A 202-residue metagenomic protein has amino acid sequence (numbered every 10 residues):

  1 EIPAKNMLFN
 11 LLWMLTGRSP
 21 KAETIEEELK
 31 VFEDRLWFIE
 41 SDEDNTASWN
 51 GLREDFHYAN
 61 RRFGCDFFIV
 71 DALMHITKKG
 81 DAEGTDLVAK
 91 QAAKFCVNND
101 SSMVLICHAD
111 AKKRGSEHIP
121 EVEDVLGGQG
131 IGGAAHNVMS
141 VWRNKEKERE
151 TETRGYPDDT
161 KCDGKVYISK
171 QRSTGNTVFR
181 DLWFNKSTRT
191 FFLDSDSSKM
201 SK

Functional and structural regions predicted by a protein language model:
I2-A82: Conserved inter-motif catalytic segment of the P-loop NTP-binding fold
W13-S19, A109-E117: A short secondary-structure junction motif
E26-V31, W49-R53, H57-D66, K94-N99 (+1 more regions): C-terminal regions of RecA-like/P-loop NTPase motor modules
W37-I39, V104, M139: Hydrophobic/aromatic beta-strand patches that form the interior of the parallel beta-sheet core in alpha/beta enzyme
I69-V70, S101-H108: Structural recognition of the conserved hydrophobic beta-strand(s) that form the central parallel beta-sheet of P-loop
A72-H75, V88, A92-A93: Long, well-ordered mid-to-C-terminal structural blocks that present hydrophobic/aromatic surfaces
L73, H108-A109, R143-N144: Short, ordered loop/turn segments at secondary-structure junctions
A82-Q91, E121-V125: Charged helix-capping and loop-helix junction motifs
